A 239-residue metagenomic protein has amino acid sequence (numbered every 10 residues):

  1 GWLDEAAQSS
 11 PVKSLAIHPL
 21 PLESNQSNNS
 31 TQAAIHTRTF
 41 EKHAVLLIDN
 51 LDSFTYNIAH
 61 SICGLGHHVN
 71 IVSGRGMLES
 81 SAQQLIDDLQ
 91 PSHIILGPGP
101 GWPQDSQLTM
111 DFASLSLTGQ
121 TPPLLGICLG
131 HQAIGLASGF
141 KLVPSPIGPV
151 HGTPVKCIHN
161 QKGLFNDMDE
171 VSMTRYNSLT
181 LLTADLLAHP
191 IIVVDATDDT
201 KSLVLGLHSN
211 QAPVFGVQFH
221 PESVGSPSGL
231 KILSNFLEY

Functional and structural regions predicted by a protein language model:
G1-F54, P221-Y239: RNA-binding accessory domains that recognize and position tRNA/RNA substrates
A44, C63, D88-S172, L233: Cysteine-nucleophile active-site neighborhood
V45, H68-N70, L124, V214: Hydrophobic anchor at the start of a short beta-strand that flanks the dinucleotide cofactor-binding loop
A59-I71: Short helix-loop-beta junction
M77-Q90, L186-L187: Short amphipathic alpha-helix with an adjacent loop that forms part of the alpha/beta core around
C128, N177, H220: Histidine-centered divalent metal-coordination motifs
G163-A212: Catalytic beta-strand/loop cores that center a nucleophilic Ser/Cys/Thr and support acyl-enzyme chemistry
I191-Y239: C-terminal and late-domain segments of enzyme folds
